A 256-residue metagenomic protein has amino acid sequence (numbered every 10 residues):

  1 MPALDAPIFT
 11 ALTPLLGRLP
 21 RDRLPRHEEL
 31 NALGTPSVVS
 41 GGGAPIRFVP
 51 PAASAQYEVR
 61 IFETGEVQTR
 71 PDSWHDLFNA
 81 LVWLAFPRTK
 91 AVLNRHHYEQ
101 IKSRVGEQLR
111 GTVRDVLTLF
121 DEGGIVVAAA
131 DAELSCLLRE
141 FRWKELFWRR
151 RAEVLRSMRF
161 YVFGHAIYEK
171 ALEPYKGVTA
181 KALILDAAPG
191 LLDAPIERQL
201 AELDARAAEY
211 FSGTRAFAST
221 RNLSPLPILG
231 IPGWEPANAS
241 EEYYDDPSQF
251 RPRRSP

Functional and structural regions predicted by a protein language model:
M1-P45: N-terminal ordered "arm"
P2, P20-E28, Q68-H75, G106 (+4 more regions): Generic detection of long, well-ordered alpha-helical segments
F9-L19, D76-R88, N94, D115-E122: Short, hydrophobic/amphipathic alpha-helical patches that form generic packing surfaces within helical domains
H27, S54-A55, V113, D131: Alpha-helix initiation and N-capping motif
L33-V38, V82-A85, A207-R215: Hydrophobic, Leu/Ile/Phe/Ala-enriched alpha-helical segments that form helix-helix packing faces
V39-P87: Long, hydrophobic/aromatic-enriched structural stretches that serve as scaffold segments
F62-V67, A91-Q100, G106: Internal, charge-rich low-complexity segments
E99-P256: A contiguous, surface-oriented mixed alpha/beta subdomain in the mid-to-C-terminal portion of proteins that forms
